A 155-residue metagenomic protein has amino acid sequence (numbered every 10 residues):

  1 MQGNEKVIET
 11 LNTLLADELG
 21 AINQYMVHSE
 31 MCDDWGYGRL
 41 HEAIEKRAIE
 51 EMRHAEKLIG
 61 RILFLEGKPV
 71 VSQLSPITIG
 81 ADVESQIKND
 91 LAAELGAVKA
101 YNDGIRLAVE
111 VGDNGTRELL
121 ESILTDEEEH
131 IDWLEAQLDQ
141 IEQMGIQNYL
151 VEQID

Functional and structural regions predicted by a protein language model:
M1-D155: Iron-associated oxidoreductase/ferritin-like identity signal
